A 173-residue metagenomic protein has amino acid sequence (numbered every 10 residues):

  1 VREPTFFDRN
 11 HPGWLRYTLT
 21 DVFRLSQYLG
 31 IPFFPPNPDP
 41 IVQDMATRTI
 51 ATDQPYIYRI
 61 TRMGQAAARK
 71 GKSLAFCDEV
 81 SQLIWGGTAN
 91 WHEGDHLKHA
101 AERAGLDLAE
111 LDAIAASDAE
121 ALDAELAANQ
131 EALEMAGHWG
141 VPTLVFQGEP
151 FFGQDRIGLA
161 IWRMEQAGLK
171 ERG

Functional and structural regions predicted by a protein language model:
V1-I84: Structural alpha/beta surface segment adjacent to cysteine/selenocysteine redox centers across thiol/disulfide enzymes
C77-G173: C-terminal cap of thioredoxin/glutaredoxin-like
